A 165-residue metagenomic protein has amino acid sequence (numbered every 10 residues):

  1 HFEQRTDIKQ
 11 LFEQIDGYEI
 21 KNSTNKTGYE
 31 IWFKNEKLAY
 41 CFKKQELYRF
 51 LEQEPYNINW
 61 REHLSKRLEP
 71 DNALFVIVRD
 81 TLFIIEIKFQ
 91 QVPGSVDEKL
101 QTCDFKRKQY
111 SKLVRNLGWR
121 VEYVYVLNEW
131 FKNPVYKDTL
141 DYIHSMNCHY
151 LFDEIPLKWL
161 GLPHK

Functional and structural regions predicted by a protein language model:
H1-I31: Nuclease catalytic cores
E3, K99-T102, V135: Soluble or luminal CAZymes and related metallo-dependent hydrolases
E19-V78: Active-site metal-binding core of divalent-cation-utilizing nuclease and nuclease-like domains
Q53-Y56, E86, H164: Short glycine/proline-rich turn/loop motifs
N72-V76, T81-Q90: Conserved catalytic cores of phosphodiester-cleaving nucleases, focusing on short active-site segments
E86-L100, V126-W130: Short beta-strand-loop-alpha-helix junction that forms the active-site gateway of nucleic-acid-processing nucleases
V96-R115: Short, charged, amphipathic alpha-helix that recurs within catalytic cores of restriction-modification and other
R115-K165: Domain-level recognition of nuclease-like catalytic cores that cleave nucleotide substrates
